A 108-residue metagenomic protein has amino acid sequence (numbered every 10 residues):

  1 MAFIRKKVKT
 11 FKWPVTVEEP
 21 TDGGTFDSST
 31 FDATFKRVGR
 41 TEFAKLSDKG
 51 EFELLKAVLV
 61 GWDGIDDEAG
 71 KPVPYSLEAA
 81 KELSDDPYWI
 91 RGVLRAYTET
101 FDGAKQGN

Functional and structural regions predicted by a protein language model:
M1-L46: Short, charged/polar N-terminal "headpieces" of proteins
K45-N108: Acidic, low-complexity intrinsically disordered segments
